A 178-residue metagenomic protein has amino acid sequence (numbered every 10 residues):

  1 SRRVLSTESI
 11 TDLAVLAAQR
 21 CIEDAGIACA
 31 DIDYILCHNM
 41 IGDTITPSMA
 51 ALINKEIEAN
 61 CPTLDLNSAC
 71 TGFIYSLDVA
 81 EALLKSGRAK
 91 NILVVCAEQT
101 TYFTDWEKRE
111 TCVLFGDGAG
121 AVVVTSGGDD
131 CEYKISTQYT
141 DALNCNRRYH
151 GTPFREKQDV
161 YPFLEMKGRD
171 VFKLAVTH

Functional and structural regions predicted by a protein language model:
S1-E8, K108-T177: Condensing-enzyme catalytic core mediating Claisen C-C bond formation in acyl metabolism
R2-D12, N39-N91: Conserved catalytic cysteine-centered active-site region of acyl-thioester-dependent Claisen-condensing enzymes
A17-D33: Phosphate/pyrophosphate-binding loops at sites that engage ATP/ADP/AMP, CoA/4′-phosphopantetheine, polyphosphate
A30-H38, L64-N67, K90-A97, C131-K134: Beta-strand segments within the central parallel beta-sheet cores of soluble alpha/beta enzyme folds
D31-L36, I53-N67, Y102-E107, V160: Glycine/charged-rich beta-loop-alpha catalytic/anionic-binding loops adjacent to active sites
A89-A119: Flexible, glycine-rich active-site loops centered on histidine and acidic residues that chelate a metal or position
